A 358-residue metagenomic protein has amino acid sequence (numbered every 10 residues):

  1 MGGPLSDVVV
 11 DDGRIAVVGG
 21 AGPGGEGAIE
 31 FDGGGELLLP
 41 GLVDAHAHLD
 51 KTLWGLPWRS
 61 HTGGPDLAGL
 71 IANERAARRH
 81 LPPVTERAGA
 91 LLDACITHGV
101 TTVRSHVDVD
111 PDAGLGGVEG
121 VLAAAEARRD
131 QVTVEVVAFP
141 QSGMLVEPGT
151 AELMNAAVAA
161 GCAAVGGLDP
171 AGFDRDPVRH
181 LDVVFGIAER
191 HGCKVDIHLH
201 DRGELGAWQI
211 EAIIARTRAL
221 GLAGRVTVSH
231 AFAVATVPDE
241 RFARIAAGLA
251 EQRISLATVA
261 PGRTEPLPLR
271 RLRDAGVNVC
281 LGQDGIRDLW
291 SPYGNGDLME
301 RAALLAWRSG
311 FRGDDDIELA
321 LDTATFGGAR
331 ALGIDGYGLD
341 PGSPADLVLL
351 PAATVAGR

Functional and structural regions predicted by a protein language model:
M1-E26, V355: N-terminal metal-binding scaffold of metallo-dependent hydrolase/deaminase domains
D12, G24-P65, G89: Replace "His-x-His-based motif
G13, G35, H46, G99 (+8 more regions): Divalent metal-coordination and catalytic microenvironments
G41-T52, V107, K194-G203: Histidine-centered catalytic micro-motifs
T52-V84, A164, Q209-T227, I245-A250 (+1 more regions): Active-site gating loops and adjacent loop-to-helix segments of metal-dependent hydrolytic enzymes
G55-H106, D112-R129, E152-A159: Alpha-helical scaffold segments that flank or form the walls of functional sites
G116-D130, V146-T227, A231-I254, T264-L281 (+1 more regions): Histidine/acidic residue-rich metal-binding segments in metalloenzymes
A215-V226, R270-A352: His/Asp/Glu-enriched, well-ordered alpha-helical/loop segment that forms or immediately abuts the divalent-metal
